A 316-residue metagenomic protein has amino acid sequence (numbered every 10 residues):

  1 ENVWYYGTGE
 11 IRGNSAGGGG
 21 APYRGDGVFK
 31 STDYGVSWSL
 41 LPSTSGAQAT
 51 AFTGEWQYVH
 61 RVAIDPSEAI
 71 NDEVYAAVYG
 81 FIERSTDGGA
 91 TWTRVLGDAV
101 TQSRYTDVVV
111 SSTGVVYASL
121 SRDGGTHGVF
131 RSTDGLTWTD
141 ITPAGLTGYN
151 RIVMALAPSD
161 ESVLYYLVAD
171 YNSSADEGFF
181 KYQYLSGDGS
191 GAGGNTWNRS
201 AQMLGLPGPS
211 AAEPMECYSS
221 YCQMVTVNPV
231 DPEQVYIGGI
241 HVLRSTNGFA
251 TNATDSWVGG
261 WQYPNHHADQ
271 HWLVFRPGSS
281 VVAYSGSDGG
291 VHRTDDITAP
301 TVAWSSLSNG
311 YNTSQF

Functional and structural regions predicted by a protein language model:
E1-F316: Extracellular glycan-interacting surfaces
